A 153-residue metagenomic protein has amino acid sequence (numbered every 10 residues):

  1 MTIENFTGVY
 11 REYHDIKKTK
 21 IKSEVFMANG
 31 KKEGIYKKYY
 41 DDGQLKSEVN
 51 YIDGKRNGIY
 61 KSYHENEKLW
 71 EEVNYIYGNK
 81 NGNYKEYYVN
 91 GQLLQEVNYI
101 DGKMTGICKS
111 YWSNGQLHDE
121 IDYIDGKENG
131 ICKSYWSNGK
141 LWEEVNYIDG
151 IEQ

Functional and structural regions predicted by a protein language model:
M1-Q153: Glycine/tyrosine- and acidic-biased, solvent-exposed loop/turn segments at the edges of beta-strands
